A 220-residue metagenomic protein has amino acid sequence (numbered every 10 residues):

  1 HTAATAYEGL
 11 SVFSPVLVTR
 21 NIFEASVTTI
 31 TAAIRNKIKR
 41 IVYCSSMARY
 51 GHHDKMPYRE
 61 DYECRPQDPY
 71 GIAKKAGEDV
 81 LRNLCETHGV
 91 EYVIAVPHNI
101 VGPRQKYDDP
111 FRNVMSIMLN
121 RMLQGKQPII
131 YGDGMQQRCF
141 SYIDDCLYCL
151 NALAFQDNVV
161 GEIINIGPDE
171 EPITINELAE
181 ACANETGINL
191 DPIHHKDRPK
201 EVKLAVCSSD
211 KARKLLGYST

Functional and structural regions predicted by a protein language model:
H1-P97: N-terminal Rossmann-like NAD(P)+-binding domain of SDR-like oxidoreductases, especially those catalyzing
G9, V16, V27, R112 (+6 more regions): Residues in well-ordered alpha-helical elements
K75, H88, I100-S116, K126 (+7 more regions): Glycine/proline-rich active-site loop of Rossmann-fold NAD(P)-dependent oxidoreductases
A76, V80, L84, V114 (+2 more regions): Hydrophobic alpha-helix immediately C-terminal to the catalytic Tyr-X-X-X-Lys motif of short-chain
I94, F140, P172, V206: Short aromatic/basic micro-patch
I143, I163, N176, R198-S219: Conserved C-terminal active-site "lid" loop/helix of NAD(P)H-dependent oxidoreductases that clamps the redox cofactor
L150-A154, A179-C182, S209: Hydrophobic "lid"/C-terminal helical patch of Rossmann-like NAD(P)-dependent dehydrogenase/epimerase domains
T174-T186: PAPS/PAP-binding and catalytic site of the sulfotransferase fold
